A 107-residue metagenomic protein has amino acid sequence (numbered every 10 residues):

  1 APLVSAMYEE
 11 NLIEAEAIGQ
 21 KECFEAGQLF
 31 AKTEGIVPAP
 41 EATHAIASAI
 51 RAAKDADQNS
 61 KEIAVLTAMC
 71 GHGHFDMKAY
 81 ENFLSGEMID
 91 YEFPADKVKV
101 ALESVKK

Functional and structural regions predicted by a protein language model:
A1-I36, N82-K107: Active-site/ligand-binding loops adjacent to catalytic centers
I18-Q20, P40-A42, A68-C70: Fold-independent oxyanion-binding glycine-rich loops and adjacent beta-strand/coil segments at enzyme active sites
V37-P38, K78: Generic, ordered loop/turn and secondary-structure boundary motif
S48-K106: Catalytic phosphate/nucleotide-handling subdomain of diverse soluble enzymes
